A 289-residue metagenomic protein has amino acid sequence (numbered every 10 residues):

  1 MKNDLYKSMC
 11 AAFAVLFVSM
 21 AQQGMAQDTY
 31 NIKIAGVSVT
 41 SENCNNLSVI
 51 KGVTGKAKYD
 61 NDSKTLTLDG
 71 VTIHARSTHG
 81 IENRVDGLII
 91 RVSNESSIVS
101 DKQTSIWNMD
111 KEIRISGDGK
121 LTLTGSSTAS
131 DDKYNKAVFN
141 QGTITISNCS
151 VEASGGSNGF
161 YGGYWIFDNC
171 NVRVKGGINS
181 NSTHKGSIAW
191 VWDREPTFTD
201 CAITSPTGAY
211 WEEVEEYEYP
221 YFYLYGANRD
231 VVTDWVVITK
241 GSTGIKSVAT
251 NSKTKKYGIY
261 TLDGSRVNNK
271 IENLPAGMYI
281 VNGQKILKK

Functional and structural regions predicted by a protein language model:
K2-F13: Bacterial N-terminal signal peptides that target proteins for export
S8, S19-M20, G163, A227 (+1 more regions): Low-complexity, intrinsically disordered/propeptide-like segments
C10, A21, V99-K102, E152 (+3 more regions): Serine/proline-rich low-complexity intrinsically disordered segments, especially terminal tails, linkers
M20-A26: Sec/Tat signal peptide C-region and signal peptidase I cleavage site
A26-G241: A composition-driven surface/loop motif
S242-K289: C-terminal outer-membrane/trafficking sorting elements
